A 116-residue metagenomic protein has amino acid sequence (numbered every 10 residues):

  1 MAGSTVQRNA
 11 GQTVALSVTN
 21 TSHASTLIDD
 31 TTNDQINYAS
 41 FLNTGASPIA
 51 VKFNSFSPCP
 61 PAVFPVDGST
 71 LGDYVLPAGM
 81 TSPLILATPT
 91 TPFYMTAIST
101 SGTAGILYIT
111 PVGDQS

Functional and structural regions predicted by a protein language model:
M1-T19, T110-S116: Short, intrinsically disordered N-terminal pre-domain segments
S4, S17, T26, K52 (+2 more regions): Short stretches within intrinsically disordered, low-complexity N-terminal or propeptide regions
Q12-Q35, A46, G102-T103: Surface-exposed ligand/attachment interfaces on beta-rich extracellular proteins
L27, L71-F93: Beta-sandwich interaction modules
I36-A39, P48-A50: Short acidic/proline- and small/hydrophobic-mixed sequence motifs that coincide with surface turns and coil-to-beta
A39-G45, A97-S99: Asparagine-centered strand-capping/turn motif at beta-strand->loop junctions
G45-G68, Y108-I109: Short, surface-exposed beta-strand/strand-loop-strand elements in extracellular ectodomains
L84-Q115: Extracellular jelly-roll beta-sandwich "head" domains, especially the C-terminal globular C1q domain
